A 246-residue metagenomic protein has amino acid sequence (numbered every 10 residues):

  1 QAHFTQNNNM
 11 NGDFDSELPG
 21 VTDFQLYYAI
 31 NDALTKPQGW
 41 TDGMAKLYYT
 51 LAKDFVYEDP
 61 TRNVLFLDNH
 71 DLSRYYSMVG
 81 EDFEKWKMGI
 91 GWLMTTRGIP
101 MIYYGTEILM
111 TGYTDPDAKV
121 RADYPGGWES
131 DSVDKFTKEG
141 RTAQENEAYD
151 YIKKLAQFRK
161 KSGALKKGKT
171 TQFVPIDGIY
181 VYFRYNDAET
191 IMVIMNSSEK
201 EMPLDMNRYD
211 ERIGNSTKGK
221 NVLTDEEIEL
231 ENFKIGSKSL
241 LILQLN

Functional and structural regions predicted by a protein language model:
Q1-E58, N63, D82-F83, W92 (+6 more regions): Active-site-proximal helices and loops of the catalytic beta/alpha 8
R62-V64, I99-I102, T190-M192: Beta-sheet entry/capping signal
H70, L93, G105-E107, L155 (+2 more regions): Conserved, mostly hydrophobic/aromatic
I90-T111: Substrate-binding cleft of secreted/luminal carbohydrate-active enzymes
G168-E189: Surface beta-strand/loop "capping" patches
I194-S198: Asparagine-centered strand-capping/turn motif at beta-strand->loop junctions
K218-E231: Solvent-exposed beta-strand/loop surfaces of large extracellular or lumenal domains
E229-N246: C-terminal beta-strand-rich structural cap/linker in extracellular carbohydrate-active enzymes
